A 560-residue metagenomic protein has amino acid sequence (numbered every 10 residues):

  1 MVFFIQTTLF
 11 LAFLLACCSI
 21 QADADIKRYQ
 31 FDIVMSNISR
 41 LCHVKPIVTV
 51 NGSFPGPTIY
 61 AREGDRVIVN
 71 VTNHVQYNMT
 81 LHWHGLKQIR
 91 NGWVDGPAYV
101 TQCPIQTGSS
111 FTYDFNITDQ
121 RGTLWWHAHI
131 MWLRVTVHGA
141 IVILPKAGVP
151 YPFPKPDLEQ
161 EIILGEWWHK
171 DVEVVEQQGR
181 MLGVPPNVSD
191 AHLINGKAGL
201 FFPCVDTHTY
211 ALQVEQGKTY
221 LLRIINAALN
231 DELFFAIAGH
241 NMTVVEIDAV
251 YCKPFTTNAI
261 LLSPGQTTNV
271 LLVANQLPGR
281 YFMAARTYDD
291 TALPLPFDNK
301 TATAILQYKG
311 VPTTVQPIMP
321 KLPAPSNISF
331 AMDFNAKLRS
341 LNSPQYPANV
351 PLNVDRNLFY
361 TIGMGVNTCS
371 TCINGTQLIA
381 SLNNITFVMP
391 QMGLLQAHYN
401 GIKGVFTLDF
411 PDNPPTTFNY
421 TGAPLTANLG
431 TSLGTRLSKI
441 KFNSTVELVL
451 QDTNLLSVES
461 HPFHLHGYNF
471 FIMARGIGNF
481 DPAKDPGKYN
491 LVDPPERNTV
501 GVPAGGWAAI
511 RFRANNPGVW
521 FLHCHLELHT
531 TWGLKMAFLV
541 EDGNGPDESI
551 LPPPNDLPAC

Functional and structural regions predicted by a protein language model:
F3-Q21: Cleavable N-terminal signal peptides of Sec/SRP-targeted secreted and luminal proteins
A16, Q21-S39, H169-S189, F406-F418: A eukaryote-biased signal for short, well-structured alpha-helical docking elements
D23-A24, H169-K170, G196, I305-N353 (+3 more regions): Extracellular/luminal ectodomains of metazoan preproproteins built from arrays of small disulfide-bonded modules
K27-F153, D231-I260, R280-P296, C369-R513 (+2 more regions): Histidine- and aromatic-enriched segments that form or immediately flank copper-ligand environments
D32-V34, L144, I163-W168, V172-E173 (+8 more regions): Structured loops at beta-to-helix junctions and adjacent beta-edge loops in soluble globular domains
P156-L229, M319, F330, F334-R339 (+3 more regions): Acidic-aromatic/histidine active-site loop/patch
A238-D248, C252-F255, A259-T313, I318-K321 (+2 more regions): Conserved small-residue hotspots that stabilize compact domain segments
